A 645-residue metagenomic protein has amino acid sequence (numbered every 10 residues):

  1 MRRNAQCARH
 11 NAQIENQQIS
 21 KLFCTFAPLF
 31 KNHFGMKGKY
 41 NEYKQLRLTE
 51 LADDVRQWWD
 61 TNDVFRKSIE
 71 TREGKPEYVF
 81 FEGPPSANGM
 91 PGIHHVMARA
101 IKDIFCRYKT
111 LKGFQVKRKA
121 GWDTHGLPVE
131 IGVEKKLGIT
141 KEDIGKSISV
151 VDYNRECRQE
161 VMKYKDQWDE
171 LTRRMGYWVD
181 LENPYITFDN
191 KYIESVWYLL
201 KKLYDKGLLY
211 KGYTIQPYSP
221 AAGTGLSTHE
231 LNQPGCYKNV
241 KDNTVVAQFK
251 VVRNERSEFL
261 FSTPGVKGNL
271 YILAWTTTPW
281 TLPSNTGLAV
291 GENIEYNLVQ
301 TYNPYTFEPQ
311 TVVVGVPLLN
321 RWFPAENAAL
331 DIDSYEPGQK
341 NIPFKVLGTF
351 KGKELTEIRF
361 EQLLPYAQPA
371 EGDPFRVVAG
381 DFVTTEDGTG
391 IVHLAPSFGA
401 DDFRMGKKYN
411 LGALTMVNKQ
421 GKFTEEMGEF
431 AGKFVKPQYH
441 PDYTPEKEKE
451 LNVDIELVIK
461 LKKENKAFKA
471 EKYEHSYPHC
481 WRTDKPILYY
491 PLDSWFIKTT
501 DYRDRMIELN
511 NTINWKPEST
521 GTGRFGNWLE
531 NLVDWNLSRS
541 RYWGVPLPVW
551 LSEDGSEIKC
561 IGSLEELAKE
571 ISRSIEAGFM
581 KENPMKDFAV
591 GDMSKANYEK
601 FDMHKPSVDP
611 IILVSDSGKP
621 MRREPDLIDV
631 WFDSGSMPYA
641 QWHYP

Functional and structural regions predicted by a protein language model:
M1-K31, G35, I332, A577-E582: Short, basic, low-complexity termini and linkers enriched in Ser/Thr/Gly/Pro that act as targeting/leader peptides
P28-I93, T110, V116, Q339 (+7 more regions): Non-catalytic terminal extensions that flank enzyme cores
K37-Y40, Q45, A52-D54, W58-N62 (+6 more regions): Residue patterns forming the tRNA-binding/recognition surfaces of aminoacyl-tRNA synthetases and related DALR
E70-V133, V196, A274-T276, W280-L282 (+5 more regions): N-terminal catalytic cores of NTP/NDP-binding nucleotidyl/phosphoryl-transfer enzymes
V96-I104, P264-K267, Y271-D331, V392-G399 (+2 more regions): Extended active-site and interfacial segments that coordinate phosphate-rich ligands in large catalytic machineries
N297-I391, A400: Protease-associated
V312, V316-L319, D331-Y335, G555-P620: Glycine-rich (often Gly-Gly/Gly-Pro-rich) flexible segments and glycine-rich loop motifs, frequently accented by
Q368-V378, R623-P645: Active-site-adjacent "gating/activation" loops or surface patches in catalytic cores
